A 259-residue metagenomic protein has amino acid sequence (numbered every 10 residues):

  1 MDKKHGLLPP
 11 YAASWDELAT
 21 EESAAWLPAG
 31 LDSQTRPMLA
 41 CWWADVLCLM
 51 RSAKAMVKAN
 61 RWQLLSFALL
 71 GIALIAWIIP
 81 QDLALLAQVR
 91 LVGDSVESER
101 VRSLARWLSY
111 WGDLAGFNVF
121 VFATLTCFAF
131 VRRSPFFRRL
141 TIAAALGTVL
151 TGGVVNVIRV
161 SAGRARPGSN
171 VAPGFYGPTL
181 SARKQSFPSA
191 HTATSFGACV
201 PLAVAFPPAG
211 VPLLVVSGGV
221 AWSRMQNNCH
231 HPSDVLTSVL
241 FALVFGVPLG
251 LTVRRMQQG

Functional and structural regions predicted by a protein language model:
D2-A123, R159-S181: N-terminal transmembrane-helix/juxtamembrane module of multi-pass inner/ER membrane proteins
A44-R51, I79-P80, L125-P135, P248-R254: Structural signal for the C-terminal ends of transmembrane alpha-helices and the immediately following loop
A68-I72, A144, T148-G152, V239 (+1 more regions): Alpha-helical transmembrane spans of integral membrane proteins, capturing the lipid-embedded, hydrophobic core of TM
I72-I78, L150-G153, S217-N228: Aromatic-anchored segments of alpha-helical transmembrane domains
D82, V154, I158, F245-V253: Alpha-helical membrane-inserting segments
G116-T126, L243-L249: Hydrophobic cores of alpha-helical transmembrane segments in multi-pass inner/ER membrane proteins, independent
T126-N156: Interfacial segments of alpha-helical transmembrane regions
V171-G259: Membrane-embedded catalytic cores of phosphoryl/pyrophosphoryl-handling enzymes
